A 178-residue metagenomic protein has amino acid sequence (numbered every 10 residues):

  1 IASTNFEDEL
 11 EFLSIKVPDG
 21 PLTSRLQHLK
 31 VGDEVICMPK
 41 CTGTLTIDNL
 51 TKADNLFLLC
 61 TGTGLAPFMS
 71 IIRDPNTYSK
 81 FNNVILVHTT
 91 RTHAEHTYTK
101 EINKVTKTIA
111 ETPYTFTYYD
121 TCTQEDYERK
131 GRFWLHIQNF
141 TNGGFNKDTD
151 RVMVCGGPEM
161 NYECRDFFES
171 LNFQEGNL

Functional and structural regions predicted by a protein language model:
I1-D33: Ferredoxin-reductase
T42-L50: Short, Lys/Arg- and Gly-enriched loop/turn segments at beta-strand edges
A53, N76-V84: Conserved S-adenosyl-L-methionine
L56-L59, M153: Conserved beta-strand elements of the Class I
T61-A66: Ser/Thr-glycine-rich phosphate-binding loops at phosphate-binding pockets of nucleotides, nucleotide cofactors
P67-S79: Histidine-anchored nucleotide/phosphate-binding helix
V87-L178: Reductase modules of NAD(P)H-dependent flavoproteins
